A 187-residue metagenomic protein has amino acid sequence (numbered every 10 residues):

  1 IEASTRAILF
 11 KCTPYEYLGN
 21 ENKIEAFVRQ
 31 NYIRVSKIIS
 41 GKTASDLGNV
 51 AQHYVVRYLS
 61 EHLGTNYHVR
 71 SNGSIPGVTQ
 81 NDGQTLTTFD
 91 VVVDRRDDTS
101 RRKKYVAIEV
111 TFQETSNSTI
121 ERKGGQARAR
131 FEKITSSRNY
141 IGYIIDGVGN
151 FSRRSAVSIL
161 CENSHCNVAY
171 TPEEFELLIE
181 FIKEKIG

Functional and structural regions predicted by a protein language model:
I1-Y58: Interdomain/boundary linker segments immediately adjacent to catalytic/signaling cores
S60-G187: Catalytic core segments in nucleotide and nucleic-acid processing enzymes
